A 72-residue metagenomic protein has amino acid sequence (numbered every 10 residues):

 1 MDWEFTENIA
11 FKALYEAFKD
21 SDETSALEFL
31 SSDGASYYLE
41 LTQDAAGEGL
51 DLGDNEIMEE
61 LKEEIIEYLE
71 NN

Functional and structural regions predicted by a protein language model:
M1-E4, E63, E67-N72: Short intrinsically disordered terminal tails
M1-S21: Short terminal alpha-helical segments
N8, N55, N71-N72: Detector for Asparagine
I9-F11, A45, L69: Intrinsically disordered, low-complexity repeat segments enriched in small/polar residues
Y15-E63: Acidic, low-complexity, intrinsically disordered interaction modules
